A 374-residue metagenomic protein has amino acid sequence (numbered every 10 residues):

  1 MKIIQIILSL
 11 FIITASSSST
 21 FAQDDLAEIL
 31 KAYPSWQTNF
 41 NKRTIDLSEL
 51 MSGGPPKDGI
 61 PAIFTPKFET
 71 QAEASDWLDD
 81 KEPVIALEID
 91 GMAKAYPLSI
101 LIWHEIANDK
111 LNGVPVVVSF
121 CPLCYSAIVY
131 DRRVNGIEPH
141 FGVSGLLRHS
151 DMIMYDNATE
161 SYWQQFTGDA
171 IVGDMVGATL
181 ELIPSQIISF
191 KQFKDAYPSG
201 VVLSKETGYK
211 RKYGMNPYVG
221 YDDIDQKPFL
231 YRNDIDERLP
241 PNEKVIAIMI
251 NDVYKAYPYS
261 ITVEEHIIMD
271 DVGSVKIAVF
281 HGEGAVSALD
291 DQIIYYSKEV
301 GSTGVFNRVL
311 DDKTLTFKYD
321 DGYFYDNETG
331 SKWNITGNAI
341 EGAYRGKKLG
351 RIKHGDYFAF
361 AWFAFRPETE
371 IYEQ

Functional and structural regions predicted by a protein language model:
K2-S9: Sec-dependent signal peptide recognition, specifically the positively charged N-region followed immediately by
S9-L10, T20: Cleavable N-terminal signal peptides
S16-S17: N-terminal signal peptide c-region/cleavage motif recognized by signal peptidases
Q23-Q374: Mid-to-C-terminal functional-domain signal that highlights helix-capping/loop sites within ligand-binding modules
